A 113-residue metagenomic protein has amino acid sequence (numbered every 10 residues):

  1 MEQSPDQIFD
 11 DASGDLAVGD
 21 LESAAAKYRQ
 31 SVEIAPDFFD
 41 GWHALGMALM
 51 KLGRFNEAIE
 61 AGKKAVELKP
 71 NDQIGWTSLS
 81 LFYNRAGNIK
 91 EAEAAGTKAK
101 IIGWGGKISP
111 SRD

Functional and structural regions predicted by a protein language model:
M1-Q7, P110-D113: TPR-adjacent "capping" and linker segments in tetratricopeptide-repeat scaffold/adaptor proteins
S4-D6, D11, A17-R29, L52-K64 (+2 more regions): Structural signature of tandem alpha-helical TPR/SEL1-like repeats, specifically the intra-repeat loop/turn
